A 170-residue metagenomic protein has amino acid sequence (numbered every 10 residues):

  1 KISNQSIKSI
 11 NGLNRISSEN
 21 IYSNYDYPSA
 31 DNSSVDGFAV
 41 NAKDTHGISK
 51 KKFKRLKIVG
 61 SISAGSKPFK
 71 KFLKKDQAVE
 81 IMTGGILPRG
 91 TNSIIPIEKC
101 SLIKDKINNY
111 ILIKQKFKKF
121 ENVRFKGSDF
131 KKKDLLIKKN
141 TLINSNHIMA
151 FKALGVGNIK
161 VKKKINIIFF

Functional and structural regions predicted by a protein language model:
K1-G157: Phosphate-interaction motifs
K160-F170: Helix-rich terminal scaffold detector
